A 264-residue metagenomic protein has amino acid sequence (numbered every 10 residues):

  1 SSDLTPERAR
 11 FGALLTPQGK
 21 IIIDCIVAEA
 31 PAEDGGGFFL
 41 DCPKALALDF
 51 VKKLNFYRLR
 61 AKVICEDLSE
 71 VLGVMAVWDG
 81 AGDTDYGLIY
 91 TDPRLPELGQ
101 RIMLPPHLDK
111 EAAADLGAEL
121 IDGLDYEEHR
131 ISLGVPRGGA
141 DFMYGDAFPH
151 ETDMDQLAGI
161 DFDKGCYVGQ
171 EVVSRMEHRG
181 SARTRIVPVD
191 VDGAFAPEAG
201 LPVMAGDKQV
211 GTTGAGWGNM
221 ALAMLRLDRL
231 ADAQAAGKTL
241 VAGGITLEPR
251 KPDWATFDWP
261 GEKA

Functional and structural regions predicted by a protein language model:
T5-L14, V71-M75: A short, Trp-centered hydrophobic/proline-enriched beta-strand micro-motif
A13-P17, V77-Y86, G193-G206: Short amphipathic alpha-helix segments
L15-A28: Polyanion/phosphate-binding surface patch
V27-P136, V241: Acidic, low-complexity central loop/insert segments
G123, H129-D155, D192: Short, conserved active-site entrance elements at the starts or edges of catalytic domains
T152-A158, S174-A264: Glycine-rich, small/acidic residue-mixed loop/short-helix segments
